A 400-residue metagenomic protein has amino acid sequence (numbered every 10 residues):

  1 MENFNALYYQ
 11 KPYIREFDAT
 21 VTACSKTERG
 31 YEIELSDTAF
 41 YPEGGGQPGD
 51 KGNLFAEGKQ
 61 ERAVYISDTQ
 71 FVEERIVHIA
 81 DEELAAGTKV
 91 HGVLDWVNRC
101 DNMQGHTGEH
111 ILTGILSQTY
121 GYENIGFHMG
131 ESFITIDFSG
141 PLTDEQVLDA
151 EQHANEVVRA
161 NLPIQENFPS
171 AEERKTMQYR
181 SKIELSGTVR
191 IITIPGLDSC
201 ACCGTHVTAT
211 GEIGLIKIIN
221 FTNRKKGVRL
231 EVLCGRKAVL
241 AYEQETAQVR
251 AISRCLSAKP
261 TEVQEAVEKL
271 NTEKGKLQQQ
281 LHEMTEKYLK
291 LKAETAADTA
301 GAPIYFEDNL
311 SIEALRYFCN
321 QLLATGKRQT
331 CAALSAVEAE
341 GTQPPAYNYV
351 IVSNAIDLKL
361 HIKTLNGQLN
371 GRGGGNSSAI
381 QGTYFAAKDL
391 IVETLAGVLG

Functional and structural regions predicted by a protein language model:
M1-G400: A glycine- and charged-residue-rich anion-binding loop/surface
